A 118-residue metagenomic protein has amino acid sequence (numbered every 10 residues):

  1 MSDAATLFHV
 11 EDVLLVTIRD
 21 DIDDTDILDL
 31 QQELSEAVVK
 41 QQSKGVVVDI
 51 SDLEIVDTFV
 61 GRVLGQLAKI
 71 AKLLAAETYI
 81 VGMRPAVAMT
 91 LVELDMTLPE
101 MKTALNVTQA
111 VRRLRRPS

Functional and structural regions predicted by a protein language model:
D3-Q31: STAS-typified acidic loop motif
F8-E11, R113-P117: Core recognition of P-loop NTPase motor domains used across DNA-transaction enzymes
D21, Q31-V38, G45-V47, G65: Extended, hydrophobic alpha-helical segments
L28-Q32, R62, R112: Short, contiguous clusters of charged residues that form electrostatic/catalytic patches at enzyme active sites, used
L30-L34, A75, T108: Expand to "…catalyze enediolate/carbanion chemistry for C-C bond making/breaking, isomerization, decarboxylation
Q41-K44, V48-T97: Amphipathic alpha-helical interaction surfaces in cytosolic regulatory modules
L67-K69, R112-R115: Catalytic cores of nucleotide-enabled group-transfer and carboxylate-activating enzymes in metabolic and assembly-line
P99-A110: Short acidic-hydrophobic, aromatic-tinged amphipathic segments that line or gate anion-handling sites
